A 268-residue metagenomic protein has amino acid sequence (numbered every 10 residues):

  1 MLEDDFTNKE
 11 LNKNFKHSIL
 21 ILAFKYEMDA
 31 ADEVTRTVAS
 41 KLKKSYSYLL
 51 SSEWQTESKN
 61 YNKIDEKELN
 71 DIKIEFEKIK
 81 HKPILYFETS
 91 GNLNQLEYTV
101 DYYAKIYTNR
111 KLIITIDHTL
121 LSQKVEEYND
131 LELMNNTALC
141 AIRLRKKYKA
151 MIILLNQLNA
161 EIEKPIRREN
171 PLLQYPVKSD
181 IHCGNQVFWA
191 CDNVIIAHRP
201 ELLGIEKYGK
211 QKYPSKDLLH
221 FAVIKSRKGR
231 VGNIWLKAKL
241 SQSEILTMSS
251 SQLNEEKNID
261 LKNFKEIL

Functional and structural regions predicted by a protein language model:
M1-S58, H118-Q123, A190-D192: Walker A/P-loop NTP-binding active-site region of P-loop NTPases, recognizing the glycine-rich GxxxxGKT/S
N12-K16, K43, S47-K63, K67-E77 (+3 more regions): C-terminal regions of RecA-like/P-loop NTPase motor modules
L22-F24, F87, I153, I195 (+1 more regions): Hydrophobic/aromatic beta-strand patches that form the interior of the parallel beta-sheet core in alpha/beta enzyme
A23, T115-I116, A150-Q157: Structural recognition of the conserved hydrophobic beta-strand(s) that form the central parallel beta-sheet of P-loop
A39-K41, L131-L133, N170-P171: Glycine-rich, phosphate-binding/catalytic loops in enzymes
H81-L144: Phosphate-binding/switch loop-helix module in NTP-utilizing enzymes
L121, Q157-K164: Signature of the SF2 helicase/ATPase Hel1-core->accessory helical subdomain module
E127-A141, M151-I152, I195, L202 (+1 more regions): A short alpha/beta connector and helix-capping loop motif
